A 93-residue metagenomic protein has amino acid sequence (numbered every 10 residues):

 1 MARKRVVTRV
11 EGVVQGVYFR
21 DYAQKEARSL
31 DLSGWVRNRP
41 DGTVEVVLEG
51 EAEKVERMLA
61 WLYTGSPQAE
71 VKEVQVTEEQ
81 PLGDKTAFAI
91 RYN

Functional and structural regions predicted by a protein language model:
M1-N93: Intrinsically disordered, low-complexity, mixed-charge
